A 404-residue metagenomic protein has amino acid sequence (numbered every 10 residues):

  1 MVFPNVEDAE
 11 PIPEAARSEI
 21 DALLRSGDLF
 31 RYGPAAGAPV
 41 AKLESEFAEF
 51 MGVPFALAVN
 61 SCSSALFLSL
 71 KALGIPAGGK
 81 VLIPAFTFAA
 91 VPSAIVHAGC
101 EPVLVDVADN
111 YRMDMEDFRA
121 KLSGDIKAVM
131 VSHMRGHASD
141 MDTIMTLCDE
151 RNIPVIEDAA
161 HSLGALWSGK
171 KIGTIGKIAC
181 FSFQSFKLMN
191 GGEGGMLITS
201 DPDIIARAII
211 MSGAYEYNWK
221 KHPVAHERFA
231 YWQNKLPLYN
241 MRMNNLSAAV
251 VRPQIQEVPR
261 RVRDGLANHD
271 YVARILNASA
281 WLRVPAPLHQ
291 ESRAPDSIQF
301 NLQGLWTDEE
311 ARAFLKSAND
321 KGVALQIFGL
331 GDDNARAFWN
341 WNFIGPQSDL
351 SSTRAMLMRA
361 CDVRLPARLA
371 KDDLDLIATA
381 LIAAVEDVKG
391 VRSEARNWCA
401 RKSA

Functional and structural regions predicted by a protein language model:
M1-A72, D149, M358, A370 (+2 more regions): Conserved PLP-binding active-site segment in aminotransferase class I/II-type PLP enzymes
F67-K121, M130, A318: Conserved PLP-anchoring active-site segment centered on the Schiff-base-forming lysine
N110-G191, M196-I204: Active-site phosphate-binding strand-loop segment of PLP-dependent enzymes
S162-S168, I175-S297: Active-site region of PLP-dependent enzymes
E216-E227, Y271-R274, A313-A360, K389-K402: Conserved PLP cofactor-binding pocket of PLP-dependent enzymes
L288-H289, P295-T307, G329, R336-P346 (+1 more regions): Conserved PLP-binding active-site segment of the aspartate aminotransferase-like
